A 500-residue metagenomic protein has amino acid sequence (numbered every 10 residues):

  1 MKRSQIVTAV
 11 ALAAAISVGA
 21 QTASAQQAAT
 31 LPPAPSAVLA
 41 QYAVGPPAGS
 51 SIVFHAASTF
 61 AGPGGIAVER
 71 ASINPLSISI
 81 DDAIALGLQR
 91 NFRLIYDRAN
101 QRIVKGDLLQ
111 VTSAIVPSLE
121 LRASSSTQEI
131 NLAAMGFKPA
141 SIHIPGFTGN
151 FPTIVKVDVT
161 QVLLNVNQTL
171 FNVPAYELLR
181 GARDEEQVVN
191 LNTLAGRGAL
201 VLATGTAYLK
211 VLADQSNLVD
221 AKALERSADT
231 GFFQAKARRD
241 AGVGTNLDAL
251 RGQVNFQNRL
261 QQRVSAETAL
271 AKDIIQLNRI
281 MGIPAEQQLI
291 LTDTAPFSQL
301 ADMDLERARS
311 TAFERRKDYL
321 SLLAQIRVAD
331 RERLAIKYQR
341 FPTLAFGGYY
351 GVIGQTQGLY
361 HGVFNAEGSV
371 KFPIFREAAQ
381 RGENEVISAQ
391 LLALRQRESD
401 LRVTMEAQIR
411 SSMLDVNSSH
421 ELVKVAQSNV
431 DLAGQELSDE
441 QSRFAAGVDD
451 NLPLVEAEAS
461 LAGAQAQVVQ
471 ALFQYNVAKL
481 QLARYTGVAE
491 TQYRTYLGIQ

Functional and structural regions predicted by a protein language model:
K2-T8, L12, Q21-A48, E129 (+1 more regions): Acidic, low-complexity, intrinsically disordered peripheral segments
A25-S124, I130-N131, R183, A285 (+6 more regions): Bacterial Sec-pathway N-terminal export signals of envelope proteins
L76-S79, S118-A195, L305-R307, R315 (+3 more regions): Small/polar-residue-enriched beta-strand and adjacent coil segments characteristic of outer-membrane beta-barrel
A83, R90, D97, Q168 (+23 more regions): Amphipathic alpha-helical coiled-coil segments and their boundaries
S113, N258-I283, S419, S428-V488: Short segments within alpha-helical structural elements
G196-T311, D415, S419, S460-A462: Periplasmic alpha-helical coiled-coil/stalk elements that build and connect Gram-negative outer-membrane
G198, D240-V243, R279, Y338 (+3 more regions): Short coil/turn linkers that connect adjacent helices within long alpha-helical scaffolds, especially alpha-solenoid
